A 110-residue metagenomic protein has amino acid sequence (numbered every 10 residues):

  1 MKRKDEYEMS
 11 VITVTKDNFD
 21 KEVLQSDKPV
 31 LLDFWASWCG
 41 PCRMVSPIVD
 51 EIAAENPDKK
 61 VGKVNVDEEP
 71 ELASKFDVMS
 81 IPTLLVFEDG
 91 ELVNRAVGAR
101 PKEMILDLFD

Functional and structural regions predicted by a protein language model:
M1-I12: N-terminal targeting signals for export/organelle localization
S10, T15, W35, G62: Conserved Rossmann-like nucleotide-binding pocket used by diverse enzymes that bind dinucleotide cofactors
I12-V30, P70: A short beta-strand-turn-helix
D27, F34-W38, S80: Short pre-active-site segment immediately N-terminal to redox-active cysteine/selenocysteine motifs in thiol-based
D27-P29, M44-V64, E68-P70: Conserved helix-turn-beta segment immediately C-terminal to the redox Cys motif in thioredoxin-like folds
V30, F76-L85, E103: Structural micro-motif
F34-I48: Conserved redox-active cysteine motifs that mediate thiol-disulfide chemistry, especially di-cysteine Cys-X(1-2)-Cys
L85-D110: Non-catalytic, surface beta->alpha helical segment in thiol-disulfide oxidoreductase systems
